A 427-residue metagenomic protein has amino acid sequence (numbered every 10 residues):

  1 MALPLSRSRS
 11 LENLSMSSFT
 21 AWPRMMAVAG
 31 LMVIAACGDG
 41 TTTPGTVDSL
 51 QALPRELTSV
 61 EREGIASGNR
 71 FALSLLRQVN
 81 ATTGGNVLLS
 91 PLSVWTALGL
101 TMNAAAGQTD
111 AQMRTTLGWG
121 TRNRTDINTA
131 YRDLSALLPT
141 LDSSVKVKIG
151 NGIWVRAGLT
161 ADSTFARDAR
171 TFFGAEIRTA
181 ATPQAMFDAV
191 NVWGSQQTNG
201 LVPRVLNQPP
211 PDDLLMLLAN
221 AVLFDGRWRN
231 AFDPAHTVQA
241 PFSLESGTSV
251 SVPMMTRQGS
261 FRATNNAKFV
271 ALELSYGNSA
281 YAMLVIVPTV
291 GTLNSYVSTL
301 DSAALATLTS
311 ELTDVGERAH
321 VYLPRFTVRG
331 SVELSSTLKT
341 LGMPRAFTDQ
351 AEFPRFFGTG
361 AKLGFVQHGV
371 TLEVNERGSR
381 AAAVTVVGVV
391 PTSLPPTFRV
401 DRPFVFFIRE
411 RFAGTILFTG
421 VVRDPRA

Functional and structural regions predicted by a protein language model:
M1-A2, L11, L218: Conserved functional hotspot residues at active sites or interaction interfaces
S6-A27: Bacterial N-terminal signal peptides that target proteins for export
S18, L31-M32, C37-A181, R411 (+2 more regions): Detector for small/aliphatic-rich hydrophobic stretches
T109-M113, T292-Y296, G330-E333, A382-A383 (+1 more regions): Extracytoplasmic/secreted cell-surface and envelope-processing proteins
A111-G118, F232-P241, N294-A303: Short Gly/aromatic-enriched secondary-structure transition segments
R122-G291, S310-S393: Non-catalytic, conformational "gating/processing" segments within enzyme and secreted inhibitor domains
F365-A427: C-terminal soluble interaction/assembly domains
